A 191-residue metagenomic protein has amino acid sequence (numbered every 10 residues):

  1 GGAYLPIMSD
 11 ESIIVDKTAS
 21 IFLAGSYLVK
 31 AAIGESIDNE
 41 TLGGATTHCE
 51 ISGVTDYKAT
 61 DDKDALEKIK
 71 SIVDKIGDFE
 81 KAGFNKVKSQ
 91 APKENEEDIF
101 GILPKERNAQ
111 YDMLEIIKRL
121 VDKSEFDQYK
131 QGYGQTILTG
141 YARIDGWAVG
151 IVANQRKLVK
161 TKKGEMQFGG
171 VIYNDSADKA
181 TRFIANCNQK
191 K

Functional and structural regions predicted by a protein language model:
G1-K81: Conserved catalytic cores of soluble enzyme domains, especially glycine-rich substrate-binding beta-alpha loops
V15, V29, V54, V73 (+5 more regions): Extended aliphatic helical segments
F22-A24, V29-I33, D38, G43 (+8 more regions): Generic, ordered loop/turn and secondary-structure boundary motif
G25-S26, T46-G53, A91-F100, R156-K163: Short acidic (Asp/Glu) and glycine-rich catalytic loops that position anionic groups and cofactors
Y27-L28, G34-E35, S71-I72, V87 (+3 more regions): Charge-rich, low-complexity amphipathic helices in intrinsically disordered tails/linkers adjacent to domains
A31-S36, G53-T60, I102-Y111, E165-I172: Short, exposed beta-strand "edge-strand" segments with a Pro/Gly-rich flavor and a Y/T-containing core
T60-E115: Terminal amphipathic helices with adjacent charged low-complexity linkers/tails
N108-K191: Non-catalytic terminal/interface segments that mediate subunit docking, oligomerization, and allosteric communication
